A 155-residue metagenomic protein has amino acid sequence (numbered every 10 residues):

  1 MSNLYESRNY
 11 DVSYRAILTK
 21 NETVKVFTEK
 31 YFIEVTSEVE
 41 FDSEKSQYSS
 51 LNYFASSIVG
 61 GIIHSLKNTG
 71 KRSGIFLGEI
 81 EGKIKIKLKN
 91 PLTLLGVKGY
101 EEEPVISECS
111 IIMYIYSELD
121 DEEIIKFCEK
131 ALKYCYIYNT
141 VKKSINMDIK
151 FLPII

Functional and structural regions predicted by a protein language model:
M1-S56, K67-I155: Extended beta-strand/beta-hairpin segments
G61-I62: Alpha-helical metal-binding/catalytic segments enriched in His/Glu/Asp
